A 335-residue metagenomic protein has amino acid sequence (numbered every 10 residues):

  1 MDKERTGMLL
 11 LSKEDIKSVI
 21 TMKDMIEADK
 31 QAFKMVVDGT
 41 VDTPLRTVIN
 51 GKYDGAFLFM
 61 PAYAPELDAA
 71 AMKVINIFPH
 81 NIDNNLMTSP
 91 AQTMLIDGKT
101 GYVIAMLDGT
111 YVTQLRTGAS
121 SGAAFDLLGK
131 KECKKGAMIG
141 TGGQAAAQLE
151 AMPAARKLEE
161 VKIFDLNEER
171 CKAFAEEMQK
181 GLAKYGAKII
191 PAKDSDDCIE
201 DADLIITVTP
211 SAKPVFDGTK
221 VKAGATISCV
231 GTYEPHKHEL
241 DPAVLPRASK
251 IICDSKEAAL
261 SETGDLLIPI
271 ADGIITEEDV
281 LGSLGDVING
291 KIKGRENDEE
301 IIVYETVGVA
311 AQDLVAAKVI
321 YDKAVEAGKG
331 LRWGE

Functional and structural regions predicted by a protein language model:
M1-Q114, G122, E132, G282 (+3 more regions): N-terminal ligand-binding/catalytic initiation module
K13-K17, K237-E335: Adenosine-phosphate binding glycine-rich loop
L128-K135, K157, K222-A223: Short helix-loop-beta connector
K135-A137, I302: Conserved beta-strand elements of the Class I
T141-G142: Glycine-rich Rossmann-fold phosphate-binding loop(s) that bind the pyrophosphate of adenine dinucleotide cofactors
A145-A146: N-terminal Rossmann-fold NAD(P) dinucleotide-binding loop
A155-L182: NAD(P)-binding Rossmann-fold cofactor-contacting core
K184-I274: Rossmann-like adenosine-cofactor binding region
